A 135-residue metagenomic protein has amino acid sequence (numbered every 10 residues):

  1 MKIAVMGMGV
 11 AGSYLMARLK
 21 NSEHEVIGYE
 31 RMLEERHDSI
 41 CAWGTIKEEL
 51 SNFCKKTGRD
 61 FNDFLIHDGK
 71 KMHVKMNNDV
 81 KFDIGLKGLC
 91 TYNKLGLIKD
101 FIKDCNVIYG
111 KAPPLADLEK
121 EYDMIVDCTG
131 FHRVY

Functional and structural regions predicted by a protein language model:
A4, A17, Y92, K99-D100 (+1 more regions): Hydrophobic transmembrane helix bundles of membrane-integrated enzymes that assemble and modify cell-envelope
A4-M8, Y14-I40: Glycine-rich FAD pyrophosphate-binding loop
M8, D100-Y135: Predominantly flavin-linked oxidoreductase catalytic cores and closely associated redox partners
R31-H73: N-terminal FAD cofactor-binding segment of flavoenzymes
G44, K81-I102: Short beta-strand to alpha-helix junction loop
K75-D79: Short acidic-glycine loop/turn motifs at beta-strand connectors
